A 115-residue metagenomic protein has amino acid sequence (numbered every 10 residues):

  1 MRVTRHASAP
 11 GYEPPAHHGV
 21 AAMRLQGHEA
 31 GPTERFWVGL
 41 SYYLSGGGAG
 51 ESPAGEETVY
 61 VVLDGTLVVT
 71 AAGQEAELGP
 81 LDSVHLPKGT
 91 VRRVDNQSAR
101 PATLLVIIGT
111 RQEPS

Functional and structural regions predicted by a protein language model:
M1-R35, S115: A short, N-terminal "cap"/entry segment at the start of jelly-roll beta-barrel domains of the cupin/DSBH fold
M23-G27, W37-A54, K88: Conserved short histidine dyad/triad with adjacent acidic residue
A30-E34, Y43-G48, D64-T66, T110-P114: Short, charged/polar surface micro-motifs in flexible loops or helix N-caps
A49-E51, V69-T70, L86, R92-S98: Short beta-strand His + acidic residue motifs that chelate non-heme Fe in jelly-roll/DSBH and cupin folds
G55-L67, A72: Glycine- and acidic-residue-biased ligand/ion/polar-headgroup-sensing regions
T66-V68, E75, V91, P101: Structural motif
G73-K88: Short acidic-glycine-tyrosine-enriched beta hairpin
K88-P114: Ligand-binding loop in jelly-roll beta-barrel domains
